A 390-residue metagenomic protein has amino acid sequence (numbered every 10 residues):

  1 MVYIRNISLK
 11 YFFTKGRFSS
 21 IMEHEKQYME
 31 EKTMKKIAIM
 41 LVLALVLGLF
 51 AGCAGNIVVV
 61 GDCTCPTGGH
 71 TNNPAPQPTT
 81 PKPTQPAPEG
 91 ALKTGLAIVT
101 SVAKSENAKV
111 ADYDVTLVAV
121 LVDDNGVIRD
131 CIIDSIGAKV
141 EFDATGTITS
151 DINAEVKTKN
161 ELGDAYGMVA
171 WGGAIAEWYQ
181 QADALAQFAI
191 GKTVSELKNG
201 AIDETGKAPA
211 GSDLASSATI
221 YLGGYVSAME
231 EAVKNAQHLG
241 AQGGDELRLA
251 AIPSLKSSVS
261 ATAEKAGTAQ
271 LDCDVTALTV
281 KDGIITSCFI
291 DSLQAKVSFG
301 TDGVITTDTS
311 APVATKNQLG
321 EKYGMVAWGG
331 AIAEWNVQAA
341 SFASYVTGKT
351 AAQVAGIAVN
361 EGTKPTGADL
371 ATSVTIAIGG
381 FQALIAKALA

Functional and structural regions predicted by a protein language model:
V2-N6, K10, R17-K26, E30: Short, positively charged and aromatic/hydrophobic N-terminal segments
I4-L9, E23, L41, V59-G61 (+1 more regions): Intrinsic disorder/low-complexity segments, especially N-terminal tails and targeting/processing regions
E30-A38: Positively charged n-region of N-terminal signal peptides that target proteins for export
I39-V46: Sec-dependent N-terminal signal peptides
L49-G52: C-terminal motif of bacterial Sec signal peptides marking the signal peptidase cleavage site
A54-N56: Bacterial signal peptide processing site
V59-P86: Ser/Thr/Gly/Pro-rich low-complexity, disordered linker/stalk segments of secreted and cell-surface proteins
P88-A390: Active-site- and interface-proximal helix/loop "cap" or "latch" segments in soluble metabolic and energy-transducing
